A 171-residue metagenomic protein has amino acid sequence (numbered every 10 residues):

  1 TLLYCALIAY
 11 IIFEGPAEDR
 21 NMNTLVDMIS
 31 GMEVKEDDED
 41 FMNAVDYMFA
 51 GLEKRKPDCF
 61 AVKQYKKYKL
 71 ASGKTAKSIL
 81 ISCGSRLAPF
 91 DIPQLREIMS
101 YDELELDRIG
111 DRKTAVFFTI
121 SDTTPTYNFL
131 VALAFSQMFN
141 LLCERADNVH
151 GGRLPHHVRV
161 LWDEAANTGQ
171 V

Functional and structural regions predicted by a protein language model:
T1-V171: P-loop NTPase motor domains
